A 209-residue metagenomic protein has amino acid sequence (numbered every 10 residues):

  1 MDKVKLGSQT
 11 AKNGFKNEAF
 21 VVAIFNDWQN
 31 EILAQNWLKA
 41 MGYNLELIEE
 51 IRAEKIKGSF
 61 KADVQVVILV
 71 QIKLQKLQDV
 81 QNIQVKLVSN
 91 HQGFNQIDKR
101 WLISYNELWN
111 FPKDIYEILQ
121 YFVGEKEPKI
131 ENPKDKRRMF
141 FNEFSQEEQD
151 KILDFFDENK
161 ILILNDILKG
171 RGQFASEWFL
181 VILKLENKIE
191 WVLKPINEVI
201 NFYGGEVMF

Functional and structural regions predicted by a protein language model:
M1: Nuclease and nuclease-like effector domains acting on nucleic acids or nucleotide cofactors
V4-K12, A19-V22, N26-W28, L74-F209: Catalytic cores of nucleic-acid endonucleases
G14-N17, E54: Long, low-complexity intrinsically disordered regions enriched in acidic residues
W28-I72: A short acidic/basic microdomain associated with nuclease active sites
